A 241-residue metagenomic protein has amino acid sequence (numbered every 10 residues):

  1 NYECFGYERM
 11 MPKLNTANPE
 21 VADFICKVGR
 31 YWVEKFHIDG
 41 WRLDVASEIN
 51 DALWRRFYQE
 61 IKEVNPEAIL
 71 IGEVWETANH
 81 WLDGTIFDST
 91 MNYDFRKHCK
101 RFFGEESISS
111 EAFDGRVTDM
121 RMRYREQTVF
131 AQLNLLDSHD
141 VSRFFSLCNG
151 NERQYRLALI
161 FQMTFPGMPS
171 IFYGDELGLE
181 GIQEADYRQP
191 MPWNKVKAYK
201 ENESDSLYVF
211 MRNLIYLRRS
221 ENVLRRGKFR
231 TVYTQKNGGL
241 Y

Functional and structural regions predicted by a protein language model:
N1-K35, F57, E63, H80: Substrate-binding/active-site clefts of carbohydrate-active enzymes
Y7-A22, D39-E48, H98-I108, S142-G150 (+1 more regions): The substrate-binding groove and active-site-proximal loops of carbohydrate-active enzymes, especially glycoside
Y7-M10, D23-D51, V129-S138: Active-site groove signature of glycoside hydrolases
E34, D44-Q127, F161, G178-N213 (+2 more regions): Active-site-proximal helices and loops of the catalytic beta/alpha 8
G40-R42, I69-G72, L133-L135, M163-T164 (+2 more regions): Structural recognition of the beta-strand scaffold that forms the well-ordered cores of secreted hydrolase catalytic
Q132, Y173-D175, R225-R230: Short coil/turn segments at secondary-structure boundaries
R153-T164: Short, hydrophobic/aliphatic alpha-helical segments
T231-Y241: Carbohydrate-binding surface patches
